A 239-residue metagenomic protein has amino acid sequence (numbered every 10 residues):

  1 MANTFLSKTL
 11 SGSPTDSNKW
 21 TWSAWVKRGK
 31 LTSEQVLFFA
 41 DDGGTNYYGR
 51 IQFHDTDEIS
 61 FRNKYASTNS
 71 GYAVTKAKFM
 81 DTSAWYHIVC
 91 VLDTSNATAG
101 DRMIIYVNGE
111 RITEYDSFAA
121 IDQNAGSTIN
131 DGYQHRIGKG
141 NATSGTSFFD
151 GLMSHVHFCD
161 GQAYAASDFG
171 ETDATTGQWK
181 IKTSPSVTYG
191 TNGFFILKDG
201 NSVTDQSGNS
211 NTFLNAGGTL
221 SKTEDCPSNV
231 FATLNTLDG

Functional and structural regions predicted by a protein language model:
M1-F5, A97-A99, I104, T113-F118 (+2 more regions): Extended recognition patches within non-cytosolic domains
M1-N18, T56-S70, D131-R136, T219-G239: Low-complexity, glycine/proline/serine-rich flexible segments
A2-K19, G71-F79, N141-G145, K180-V187: Short surface loop/edge beta-strand patches of beta-sandwich-type extracellular domains that form ligand-contact sites
N3-S60, N96-A99, Y164-S167: Extracellular glycan-recognition modules
W22-K30, I88-C90, I137, M153-F158 (+2 more regions): Short hydrophobic/aromatic patches on beta-strands that form ligand-binding or substrate-lining surfaces
A24, S83-T94, I105: Short tryptophan-centered beta-strand motifs in secreted/extracellular beta-sheet-rich domains of glycan-recognition
R62-H87: Short, aromatic/His-centered strand-loop micro-motif at the edge of beta-sheets
T128-M153: Extracellular glycan-interaction patches encoded by glycine-rich segments
